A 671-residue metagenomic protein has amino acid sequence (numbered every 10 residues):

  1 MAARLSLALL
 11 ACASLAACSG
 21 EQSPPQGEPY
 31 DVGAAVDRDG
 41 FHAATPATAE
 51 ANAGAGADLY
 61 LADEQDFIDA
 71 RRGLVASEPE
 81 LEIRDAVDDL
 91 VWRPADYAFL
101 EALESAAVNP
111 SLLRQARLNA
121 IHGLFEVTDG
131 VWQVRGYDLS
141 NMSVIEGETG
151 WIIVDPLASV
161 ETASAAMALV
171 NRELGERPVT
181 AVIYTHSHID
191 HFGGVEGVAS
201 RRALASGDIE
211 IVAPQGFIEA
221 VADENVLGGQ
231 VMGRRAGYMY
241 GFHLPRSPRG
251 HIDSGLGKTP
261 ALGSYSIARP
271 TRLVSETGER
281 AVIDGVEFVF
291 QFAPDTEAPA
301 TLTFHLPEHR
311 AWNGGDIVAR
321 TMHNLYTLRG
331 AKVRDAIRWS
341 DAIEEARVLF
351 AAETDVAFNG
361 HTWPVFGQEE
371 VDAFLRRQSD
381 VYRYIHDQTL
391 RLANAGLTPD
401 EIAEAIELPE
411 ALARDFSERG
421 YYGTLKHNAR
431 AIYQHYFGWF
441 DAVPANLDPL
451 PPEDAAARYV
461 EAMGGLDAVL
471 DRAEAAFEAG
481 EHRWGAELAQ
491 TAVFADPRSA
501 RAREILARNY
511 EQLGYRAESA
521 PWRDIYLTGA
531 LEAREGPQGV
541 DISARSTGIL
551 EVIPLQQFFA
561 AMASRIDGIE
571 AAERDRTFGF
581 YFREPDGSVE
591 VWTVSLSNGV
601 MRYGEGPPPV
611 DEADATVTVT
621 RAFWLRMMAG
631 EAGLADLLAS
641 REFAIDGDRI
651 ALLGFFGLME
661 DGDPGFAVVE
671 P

Functional and structural regions predicted by a protein language model:
S14-A17: C-terminal motif of bacterial Sec signal peptides marking the signal peptidase cleavage site
G20-Q26, A475, E481-E487, F494 (+1 more regions): Feature captures hydrophobic
Y30-A49, A53, A311, T321 (+4 more regions): Divalent-metal (often Zn2+) His-rich catalytic cores of metallo-beta-lactamase-fold enzymes
R117-R177, T301-L306, R310-D316: Conserved beta-strand hairpin/beta-sheet module of binuclear metal-dependent hydrolase folds, prominently
E126, V212, E219-P294, A300 (+1 more regions): Metallo-beta-lactamase
T149-G150, E161-E210, S275: Active-site metal-binding motif and surrounding structural segment of the metallo-beta-lactamase
G150-W151, A158-E161, L262, S266-R269 (+1 more regions): Metallo-beta-lactamase
